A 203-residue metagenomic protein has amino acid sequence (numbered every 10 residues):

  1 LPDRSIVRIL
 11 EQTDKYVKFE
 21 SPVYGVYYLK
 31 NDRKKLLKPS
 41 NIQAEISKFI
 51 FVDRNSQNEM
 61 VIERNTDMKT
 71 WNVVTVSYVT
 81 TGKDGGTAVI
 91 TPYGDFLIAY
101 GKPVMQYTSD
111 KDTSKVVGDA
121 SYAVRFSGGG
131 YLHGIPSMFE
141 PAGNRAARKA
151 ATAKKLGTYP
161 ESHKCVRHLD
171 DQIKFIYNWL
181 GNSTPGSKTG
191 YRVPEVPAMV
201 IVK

Functional and structural regions predicted by a protein language model:
L1-P2, P194: Short, well-ordered loop/turn sites that connect or cap secondary structure elements
P2-K34: SH3/SH3-like beta-barrel superfamily modules
P2-S5, Q57, D171-N178: Solvent-exposed, polar/charged alpha-helical surfaces in well-ordered, non-transmembrane soluble domains, broadly
L10, E20-P22, T80-G82, S127 (+1 more regions): A structural detector for beta-sheet-dominated domains
K15, Y24, M68-K69, S187: Intrinsic-disorder/low-complexity loop/linker signature
D32-R145: Gly/Pro-biased beta-strand-loop elements
T91, M105-K203: Exported/periplasmic cell-wall-interacting domains
